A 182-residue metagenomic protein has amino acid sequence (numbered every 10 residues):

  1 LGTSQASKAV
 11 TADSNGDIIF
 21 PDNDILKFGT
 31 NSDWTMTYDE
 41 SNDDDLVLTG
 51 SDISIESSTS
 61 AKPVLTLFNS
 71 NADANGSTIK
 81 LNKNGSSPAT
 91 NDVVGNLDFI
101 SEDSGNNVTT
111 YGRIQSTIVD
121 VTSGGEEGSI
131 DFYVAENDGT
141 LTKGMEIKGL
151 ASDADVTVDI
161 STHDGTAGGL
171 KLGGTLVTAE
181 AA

Functional and structural regions predicted by a protein language model:
L1-T3: Beta-strand-rich solenoid/repeat architectures in extracellular/passenger domains of polysaccharide-targeting enzymes
Q5-F28, D33-T35, D43-E102, T109-S116 (+3 more regions): Short Gly/Ser/Thr-biased coil->beta-strand turn/linker motifs that build repetitive extracellular beta-solenoid/fiber
Y38: Short beta-strand
G105, V119-T122: Extended, low-complexity, turn-rich repeat/linker tracts enriched in Gly/Pro/Ser/Thr and Asp/Glu that occur
